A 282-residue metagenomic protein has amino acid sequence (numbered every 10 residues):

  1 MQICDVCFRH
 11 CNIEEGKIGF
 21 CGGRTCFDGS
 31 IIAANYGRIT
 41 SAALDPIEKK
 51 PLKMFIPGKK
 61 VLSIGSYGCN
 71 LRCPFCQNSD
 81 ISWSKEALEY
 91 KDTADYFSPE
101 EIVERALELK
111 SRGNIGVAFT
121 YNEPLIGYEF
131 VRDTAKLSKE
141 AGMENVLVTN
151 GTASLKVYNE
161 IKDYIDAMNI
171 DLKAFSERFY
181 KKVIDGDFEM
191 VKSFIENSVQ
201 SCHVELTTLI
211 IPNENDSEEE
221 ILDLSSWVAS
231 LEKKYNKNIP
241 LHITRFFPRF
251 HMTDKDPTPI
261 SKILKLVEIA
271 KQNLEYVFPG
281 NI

Functional and structural regions predicted by a protein language model:
M1-S66, S79-W83, L109: N-terminal [4Fe-4S]-dependent radical SAM core
H10, E14-A43, D223-I282: A broadly conserved sequence feature marking short terminus-proximal activation segments in nucleic acid-centric
P57, D95, I184-D187, P259 (+1 more regions): Short, conserved glycine- and acidic-residue-centered signature motifs in active-site or ligand-binding loops
G68-L71: Active-site beta-to-alpha loop of glycosyltransferases that engages the nucleotide-sugar donor
C73-Q77: The canonical Cys-X-X-Cys-His
I81-A94, E140: A short alpha->loop->secondary-structure connector
E86-E89, G151, I210-P212, I282: Residue-level "edge-of-site" marker
P99-T258, L266: Conserved AdoMet/S-adenosylmethionine-binding subsite of the radical SAM
